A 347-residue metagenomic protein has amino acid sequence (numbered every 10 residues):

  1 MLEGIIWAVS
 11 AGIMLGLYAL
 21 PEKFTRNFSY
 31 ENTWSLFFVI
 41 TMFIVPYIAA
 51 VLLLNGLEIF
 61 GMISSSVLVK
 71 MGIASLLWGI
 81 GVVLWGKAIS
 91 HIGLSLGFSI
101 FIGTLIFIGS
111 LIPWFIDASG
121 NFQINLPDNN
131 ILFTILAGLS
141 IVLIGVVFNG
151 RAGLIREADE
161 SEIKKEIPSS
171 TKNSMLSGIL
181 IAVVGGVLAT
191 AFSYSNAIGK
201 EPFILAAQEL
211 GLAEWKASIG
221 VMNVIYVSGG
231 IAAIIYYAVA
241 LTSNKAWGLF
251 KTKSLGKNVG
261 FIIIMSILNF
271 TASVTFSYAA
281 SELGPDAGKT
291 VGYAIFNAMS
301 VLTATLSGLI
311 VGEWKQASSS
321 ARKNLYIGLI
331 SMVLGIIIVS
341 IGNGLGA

Functional and structural regions predicted by a protein language model:
M1-A347: Polytopic alpha-helical membrane proteins, predominantly small-molecule transporters/carriers
